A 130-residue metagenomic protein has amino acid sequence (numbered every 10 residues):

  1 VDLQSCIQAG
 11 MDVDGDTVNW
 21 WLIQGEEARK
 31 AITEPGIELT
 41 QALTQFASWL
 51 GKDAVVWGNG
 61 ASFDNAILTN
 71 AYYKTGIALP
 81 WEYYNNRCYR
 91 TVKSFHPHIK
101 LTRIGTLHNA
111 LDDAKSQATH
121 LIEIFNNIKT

Functional and structural regions predicted by a protein language model:
V1, Y72-K74, P97: A generic structural signal for secondary-structure junctions that act as hinges or helix/strand caps at the edges
V1-N59: Conserved non-catalytic scaffold segment of RNase H-like nuclease domains
V18-W21, W81, I124: Tryptophan-centric aromatic hotspots in well-structured domains and transmembrane helices
A31-E34, Y84, T106-N109: Pocket-edge positions in alpha/beta enzyme catalytic cores
Q45-W49, A66, N70, S94 (+2 more regions): Residue-level signal for well-ordered alpha-helical scaffold segments within enzymatic catalytic domains
A47, S62-Y83: Substrate-recognition/cap helix-loop segment adjacent to the acidic, metal-dependent catalytic center of Asp-based
V55-S62, A66-I67, I99-T130: Acidic, Mg2+-coordinating catalytic module of metal-dependent nucleases/exonucleases that use a two-metal-ion mechanism
P80-K100: Short, flexible loop segments at boundaries between secondary-structure elements
